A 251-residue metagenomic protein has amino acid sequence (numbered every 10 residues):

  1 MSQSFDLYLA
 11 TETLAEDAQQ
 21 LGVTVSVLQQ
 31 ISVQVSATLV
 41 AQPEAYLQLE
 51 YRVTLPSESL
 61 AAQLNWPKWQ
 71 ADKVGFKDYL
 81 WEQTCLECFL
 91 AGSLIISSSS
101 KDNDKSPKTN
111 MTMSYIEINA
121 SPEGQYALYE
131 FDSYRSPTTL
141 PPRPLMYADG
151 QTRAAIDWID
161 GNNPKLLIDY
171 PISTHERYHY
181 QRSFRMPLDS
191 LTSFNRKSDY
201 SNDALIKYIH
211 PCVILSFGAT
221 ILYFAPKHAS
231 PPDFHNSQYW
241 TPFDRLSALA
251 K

Functional and structural regions predicted by a protein language model:
M1-P67, S230-K251: Order/disorder boundary and secretion-linked terminal/linker segments
L39, V53-S57, G92, G124 (+2 more regions): Beta-strand elements of well-folded, non-transmembrane domains
V40-L47, A91-I95, H175-R177: A short, structured loop/turn motif at beta-sheet edges
A45-G75, R182-S198: Charged, amphipathic alpha-helical segments
Y46, Q83-E87, Y115, H179-S183 (+1 more regions): Extracellular structured ligand-interaction cores
K68, D78-E87, G92-I95, S198-K251: Acidic/polar low-complexity flexible segments
V74-S99, D104-L166: Extracellular/luminal beta-rich ligand-recognition and adhesion surfaces characterized by aromatic-Gly/Pro-enriched
I159-L191: Surface-exposed extracytoplasmic segments
